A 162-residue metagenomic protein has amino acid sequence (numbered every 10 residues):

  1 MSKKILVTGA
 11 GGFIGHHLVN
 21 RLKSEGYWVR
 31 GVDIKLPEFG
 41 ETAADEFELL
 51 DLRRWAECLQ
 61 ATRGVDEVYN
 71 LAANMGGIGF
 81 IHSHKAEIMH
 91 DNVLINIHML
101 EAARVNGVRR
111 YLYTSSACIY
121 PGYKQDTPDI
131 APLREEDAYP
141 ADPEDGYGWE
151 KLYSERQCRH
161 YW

Functional and structural regions predicted by a protein language model:
I5-E25: N-terminal Rossmann NAD(P)H-binding glycine-rich loop of SDR-like oxidoreductase domains
T8, V32, V68-A72, Y111-A117: SDR active-site strand-loop-helix element
Y27-L36: Conserved glycine-rich Rossmann-like NAD(P)H-binding loop of the short-chain dehydrogenase/reductase
T42-W55: Rossmann-fold cofactor-recognition segment
L52-N92, A102-V105, G122-Y123: NAD(P)H-binding glycine-rich loop region in Rossmannoid oxidoreductase-like domains and their noncatalytic homologs
A73, I88-N96, L112-S115, E150-K151: Short alpha-helix in the Rossmann-fold core of NAD(P)-dependent oxidoreductases
I97-G146: Conserved Rossmann-fold NAD(P)-dependent oxidoreductase catalytic core, especially the SDR/UDP-sugar
D142-W162: Active-site Tyr-X1-5-Lys
